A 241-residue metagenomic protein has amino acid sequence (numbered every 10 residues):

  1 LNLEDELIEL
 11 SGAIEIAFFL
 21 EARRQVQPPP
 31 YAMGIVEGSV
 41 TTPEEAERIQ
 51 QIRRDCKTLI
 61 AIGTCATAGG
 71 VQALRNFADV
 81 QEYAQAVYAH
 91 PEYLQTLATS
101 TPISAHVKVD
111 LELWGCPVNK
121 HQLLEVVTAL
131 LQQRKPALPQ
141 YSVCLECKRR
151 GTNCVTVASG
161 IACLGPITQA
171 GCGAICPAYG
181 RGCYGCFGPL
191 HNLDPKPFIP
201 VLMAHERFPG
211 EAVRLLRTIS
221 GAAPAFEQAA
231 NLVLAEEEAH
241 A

Functional and structural regions predicted by a protein language model:
L1-I35, E45-A46, Q50-T58, Q81-A241: Iron-sulfur (Fe-S) cluster-binding modules
G38-V40, T64: Short glycine-/small-residue-rich Rossmann-like dinucleotide-binding loops
A61: Catalytic or ion-translocation cores adjacent to nucleophile or general acid/base/metal-coordination motifs in diverse
C65-G70: Short gly/pro/ser/thr-enriched loop/turn and capping motifs at secondary-structure boundaries
N76-V80: Short, hinge-like loop/turn segments at secondary-structure boundaries
